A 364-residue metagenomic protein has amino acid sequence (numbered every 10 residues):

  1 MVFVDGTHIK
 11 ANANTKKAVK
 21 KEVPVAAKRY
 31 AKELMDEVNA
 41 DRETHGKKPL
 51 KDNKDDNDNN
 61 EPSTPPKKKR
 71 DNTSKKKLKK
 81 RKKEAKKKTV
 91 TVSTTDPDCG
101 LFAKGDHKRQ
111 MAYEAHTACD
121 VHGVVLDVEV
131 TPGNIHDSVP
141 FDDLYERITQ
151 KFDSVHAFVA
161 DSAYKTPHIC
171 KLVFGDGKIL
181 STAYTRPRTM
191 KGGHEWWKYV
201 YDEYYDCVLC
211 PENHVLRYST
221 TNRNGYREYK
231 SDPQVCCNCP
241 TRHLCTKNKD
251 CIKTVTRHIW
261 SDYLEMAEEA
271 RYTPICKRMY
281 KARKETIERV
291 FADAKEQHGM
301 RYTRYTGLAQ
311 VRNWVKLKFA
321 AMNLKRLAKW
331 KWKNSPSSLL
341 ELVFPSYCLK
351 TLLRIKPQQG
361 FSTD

Functional and structural regions predicted by a protein language model:
M1-D364: Anion-binding and metal-coordination hotspots
